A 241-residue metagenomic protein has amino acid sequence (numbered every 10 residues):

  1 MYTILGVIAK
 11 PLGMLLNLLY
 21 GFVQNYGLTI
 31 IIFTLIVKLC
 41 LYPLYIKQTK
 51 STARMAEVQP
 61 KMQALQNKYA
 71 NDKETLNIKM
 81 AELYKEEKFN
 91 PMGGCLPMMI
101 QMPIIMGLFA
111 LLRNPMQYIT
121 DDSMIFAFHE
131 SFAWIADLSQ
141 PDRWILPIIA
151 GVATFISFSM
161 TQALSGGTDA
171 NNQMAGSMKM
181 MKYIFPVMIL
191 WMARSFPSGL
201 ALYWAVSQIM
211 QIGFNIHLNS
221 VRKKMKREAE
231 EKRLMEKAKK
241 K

Functional and structural regions predicted by a protein language model:
M1-K241: Helix-loop-helix
